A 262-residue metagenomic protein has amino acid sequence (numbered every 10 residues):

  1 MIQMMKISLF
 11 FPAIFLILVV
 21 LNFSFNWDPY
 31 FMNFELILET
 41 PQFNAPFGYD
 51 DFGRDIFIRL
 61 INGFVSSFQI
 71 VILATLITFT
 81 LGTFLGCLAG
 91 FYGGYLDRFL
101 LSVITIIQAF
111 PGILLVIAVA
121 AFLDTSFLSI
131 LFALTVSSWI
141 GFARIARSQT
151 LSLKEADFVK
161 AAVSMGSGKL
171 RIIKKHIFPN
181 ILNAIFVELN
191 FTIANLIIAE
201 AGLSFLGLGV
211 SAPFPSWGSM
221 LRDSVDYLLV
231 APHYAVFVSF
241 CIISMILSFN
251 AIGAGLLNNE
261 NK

Functional and structural regions predicted by a protein language model:
M1-F31, V103, I181: N-terminal signal-anchor/first transmembrane alpha helix
V20-I58, G207: Short membrane-interfacial helix/loop motifs at transmembrane-helix boundaries
P46, D50, F91, L96 (+1 more regions): Generic hydrophobic transmembrane alpha-helix motif, especially the helices
R54-Q69, G93-L101, K154-E155, K160-V187: Amphipathic cytosolic juxtamembrane alpha-helices at the membrane-cytosol interface of multi-pass membrane transporters
I56-F91, S244-M245: Transmembrane alpha-helix signature in integral membrane proteins
T75, T83, C87, T125-K175 (+1 more regions): Membrane-cytosol interface at the C-terminal ends of specific transmembrane alpha-helices in multi-pass membrane
I117, F122, S126-L131, T135 (+1 more regions): Non-cytoplasmic
S137, N183-I193, P232-K262: C-terminal transmembrane helix and the adjacent membrane-cytosol boundary/short C-terminal tail of inner/organellar
